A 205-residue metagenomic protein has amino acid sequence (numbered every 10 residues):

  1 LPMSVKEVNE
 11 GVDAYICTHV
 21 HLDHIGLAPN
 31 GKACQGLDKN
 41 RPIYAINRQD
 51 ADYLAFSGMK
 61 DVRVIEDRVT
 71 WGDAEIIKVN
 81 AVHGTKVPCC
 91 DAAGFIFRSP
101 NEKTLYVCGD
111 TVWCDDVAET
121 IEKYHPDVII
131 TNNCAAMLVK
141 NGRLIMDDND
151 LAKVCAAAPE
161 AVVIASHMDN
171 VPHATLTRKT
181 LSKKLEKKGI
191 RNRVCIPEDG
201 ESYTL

Functional and structural regions predicted by a protein language model:
L1-E7, C90-G109, V128: Conserved beta-strand hairpin/beta-sheet module of binuclear metal-dependent hydrolase folds, prominently
L1-V20, G26-G36, T85-V87, W113-K123: Pre-active-site segment of Zn-dependent metallo-hydrolases
G11-D23, L27-A28, Y44-R48, L105-T111 (+3 more regions): Active-site neighborhood of phospho(di)ester-bond hydrolases with catalytic His/Asp-centered motifs
V20-G26, D50-Y53, V69-T70, G84-K86 (+4 more regions): Active-site environment of divalent metal-dependent phosphoester hydrolases
G26-K39, Q49, H173-L181: Metal-dependent catalytic neighborhoods of phosphoester/phosphodiester hydrolases
A45, D115-D199: Cap/insert and terminal regions of metallo-dependent hydrolase folds
I46-E102, K183-L205: Metallo-beta-lactamase
P88, D110, L144-I145: A conditional alpha-helix N-cap/helix-loop micro-motif detector
